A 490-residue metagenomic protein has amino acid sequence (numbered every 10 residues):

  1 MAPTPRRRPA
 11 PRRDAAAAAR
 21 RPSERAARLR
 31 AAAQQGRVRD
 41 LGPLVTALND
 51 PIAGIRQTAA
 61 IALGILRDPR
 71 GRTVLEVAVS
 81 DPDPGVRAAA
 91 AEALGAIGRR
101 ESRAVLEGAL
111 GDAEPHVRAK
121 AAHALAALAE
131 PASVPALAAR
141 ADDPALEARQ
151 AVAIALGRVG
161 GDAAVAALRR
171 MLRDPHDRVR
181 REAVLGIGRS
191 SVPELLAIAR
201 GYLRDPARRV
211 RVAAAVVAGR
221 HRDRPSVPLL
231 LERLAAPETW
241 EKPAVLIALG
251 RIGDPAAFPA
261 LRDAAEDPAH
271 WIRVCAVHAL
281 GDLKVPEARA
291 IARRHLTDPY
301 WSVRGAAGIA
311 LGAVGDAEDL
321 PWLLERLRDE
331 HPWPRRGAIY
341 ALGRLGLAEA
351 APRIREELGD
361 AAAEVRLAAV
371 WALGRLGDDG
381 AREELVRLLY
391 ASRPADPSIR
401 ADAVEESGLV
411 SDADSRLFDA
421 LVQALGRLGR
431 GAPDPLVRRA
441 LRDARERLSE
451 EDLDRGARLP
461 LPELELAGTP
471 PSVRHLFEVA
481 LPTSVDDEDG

Functional and structural regions predicted by a protein language model:
A2-G42, T46-I65, G468-G490: N-terminal alpha-helical scaffold/docking segments in eukaryotic complex subunits
R6-A17, G36-N49, D68-S80, R99-G111 (+10 more regions): Amphipathic alpha-helical scaffolding segments comprising HEAT/armadillo-like alpha-solenoid repeats
P22-S23, V38, A53-G54, P69 (+19 more regions): Alpha-helix N-cap/helix-start positions at coil->helix boundaries
S23-R30, G42, Q57-T58, T73 (+14 more regions): Alpha-solenoid HEAT/ARM repeat scaffold
A151, D177-R178, E182, D205-H221 (+4 more regions): Core solenoid repeat modules with strong leucine/isoleucine-rich periodicity, prominently canonical LRR arrays but also
A395-A413: Acidic, Ser/Thr- and Gly/Pro-rich intrinsically disordered linkers and low-complexity segments that flank or connect
